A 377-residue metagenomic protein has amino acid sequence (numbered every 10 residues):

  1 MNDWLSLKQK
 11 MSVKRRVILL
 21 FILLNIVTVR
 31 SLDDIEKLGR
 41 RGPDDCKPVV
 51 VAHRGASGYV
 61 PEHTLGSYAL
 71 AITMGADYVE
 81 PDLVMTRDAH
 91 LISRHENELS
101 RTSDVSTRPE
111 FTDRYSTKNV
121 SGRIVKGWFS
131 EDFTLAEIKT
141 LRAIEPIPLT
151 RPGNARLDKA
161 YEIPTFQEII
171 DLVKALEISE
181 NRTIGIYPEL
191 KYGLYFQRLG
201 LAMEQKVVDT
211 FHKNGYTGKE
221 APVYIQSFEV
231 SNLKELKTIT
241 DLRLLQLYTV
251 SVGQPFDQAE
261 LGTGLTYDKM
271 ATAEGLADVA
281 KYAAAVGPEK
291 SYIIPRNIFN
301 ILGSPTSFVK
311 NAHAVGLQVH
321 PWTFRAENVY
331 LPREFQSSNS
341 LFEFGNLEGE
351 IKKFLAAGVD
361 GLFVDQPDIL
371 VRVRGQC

Functional and structural regions predicted by a protein language model:
N2-C377: Phosphate-group recognition and catalysis centered on beta-loop-alpha active-site segments
